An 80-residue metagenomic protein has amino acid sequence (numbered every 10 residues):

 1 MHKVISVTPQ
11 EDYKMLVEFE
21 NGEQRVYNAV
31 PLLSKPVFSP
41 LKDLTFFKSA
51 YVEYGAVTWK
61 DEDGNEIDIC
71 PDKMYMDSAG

Functional and structural regions predicted by a protein language model:
M1-G80: Motif-centric detector for short Cys/His coordination patterns
